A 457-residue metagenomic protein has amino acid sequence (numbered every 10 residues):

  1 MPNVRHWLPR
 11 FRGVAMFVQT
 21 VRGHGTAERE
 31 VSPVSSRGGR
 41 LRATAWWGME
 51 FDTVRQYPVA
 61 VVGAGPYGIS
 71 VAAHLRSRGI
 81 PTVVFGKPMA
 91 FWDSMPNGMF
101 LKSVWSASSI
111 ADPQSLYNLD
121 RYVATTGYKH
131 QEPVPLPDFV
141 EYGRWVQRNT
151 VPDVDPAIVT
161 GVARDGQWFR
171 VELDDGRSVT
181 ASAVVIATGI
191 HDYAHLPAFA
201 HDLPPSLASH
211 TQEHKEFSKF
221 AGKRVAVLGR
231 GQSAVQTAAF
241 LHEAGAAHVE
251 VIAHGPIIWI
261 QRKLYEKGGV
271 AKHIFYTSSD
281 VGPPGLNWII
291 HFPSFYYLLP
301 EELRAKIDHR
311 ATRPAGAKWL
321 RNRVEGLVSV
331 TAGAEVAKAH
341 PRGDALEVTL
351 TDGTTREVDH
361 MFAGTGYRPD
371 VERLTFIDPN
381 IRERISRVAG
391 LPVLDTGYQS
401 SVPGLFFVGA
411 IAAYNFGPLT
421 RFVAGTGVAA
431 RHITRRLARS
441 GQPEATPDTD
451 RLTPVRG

Functional and structural regions predicted by a protein language model:
P2-H6: N-terminal amphipathic/hydrophobic targeting modules at extreme N-termini, encompassing cleavable Sec/SRP-type signal
G13, G23-G25, G38-G39, G48: Residue-identity detector for glycine
S32-S36: Serine residues within intrinsically disordered or low-complexity segments
G39, W46-M89, E132-Q232, Q236-A244 (+1 more regions): Flavin (primarily FAD) cofactor-binding/catalytic cores of flavoenzymes
D93-T126, S278-Y297: Flavin (FAD/FMN) cofactor-binding and adjacent substrate-gating region of FAD-dependent oxidoreductase domains
